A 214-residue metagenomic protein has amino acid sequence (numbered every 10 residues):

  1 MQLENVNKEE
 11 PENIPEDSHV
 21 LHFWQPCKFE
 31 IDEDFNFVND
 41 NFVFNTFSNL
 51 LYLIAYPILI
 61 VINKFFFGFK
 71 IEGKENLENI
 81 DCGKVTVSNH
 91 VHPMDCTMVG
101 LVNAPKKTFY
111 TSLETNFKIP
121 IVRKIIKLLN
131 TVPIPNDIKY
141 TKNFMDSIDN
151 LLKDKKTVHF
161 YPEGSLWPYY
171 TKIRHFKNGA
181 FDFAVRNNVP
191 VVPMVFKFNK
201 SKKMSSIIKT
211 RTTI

Functional and structural regions predicted by a protein language model:
M1-V85, M94-M98: Membrane-anchoring hydrophobic helices of lipid-metabolizing enzymes
I58-I60, L128-P135, S165-L166: Short, basic, glycine/proline-bearing loop/turn elements
I80-I138: Catalytic core of membrane glycerolipid acyltransferases/transacylases, capturing the structured, soluble-facing
G83-V85, K155-Y161, V192: Residue-level preference for the first positions of well-ordered beta-strands
V102, I125, N150, D182-F183: Hydrophobic/aromatic ligand-binding patch that stacks against planar heteroaromatic rings of cofactors or nucleotides
L151-A180: Catalytic-site beta-strand/loop segments enriched in glycine and acidic/polar residues
Y170-I214: A cross-family acyltransferase "interaction/gating" segment
